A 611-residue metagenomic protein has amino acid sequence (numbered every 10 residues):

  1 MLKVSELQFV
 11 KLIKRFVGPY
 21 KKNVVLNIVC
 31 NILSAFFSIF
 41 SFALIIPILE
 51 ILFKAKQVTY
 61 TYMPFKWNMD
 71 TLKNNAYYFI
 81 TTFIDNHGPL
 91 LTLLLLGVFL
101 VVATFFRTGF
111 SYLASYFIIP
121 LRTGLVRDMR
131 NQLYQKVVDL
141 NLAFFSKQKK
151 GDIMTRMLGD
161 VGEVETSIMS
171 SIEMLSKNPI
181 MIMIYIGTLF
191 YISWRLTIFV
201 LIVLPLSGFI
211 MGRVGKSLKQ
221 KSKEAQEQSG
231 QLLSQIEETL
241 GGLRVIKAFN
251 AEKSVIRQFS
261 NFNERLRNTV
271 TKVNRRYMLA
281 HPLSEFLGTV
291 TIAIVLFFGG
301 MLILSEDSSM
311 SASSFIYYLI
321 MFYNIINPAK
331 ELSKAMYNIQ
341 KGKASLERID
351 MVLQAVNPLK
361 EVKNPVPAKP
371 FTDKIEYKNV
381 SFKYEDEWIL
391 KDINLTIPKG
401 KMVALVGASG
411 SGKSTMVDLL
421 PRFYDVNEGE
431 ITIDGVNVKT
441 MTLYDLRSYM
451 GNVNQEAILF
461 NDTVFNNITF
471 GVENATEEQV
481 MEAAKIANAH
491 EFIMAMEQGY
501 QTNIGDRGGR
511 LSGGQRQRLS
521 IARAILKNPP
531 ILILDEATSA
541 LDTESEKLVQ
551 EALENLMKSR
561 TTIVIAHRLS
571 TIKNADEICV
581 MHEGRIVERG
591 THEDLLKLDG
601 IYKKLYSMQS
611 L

Functional and structural regions predicted by a protein language model:
M1-A43, E50-L100, F106, A114-I118 (+11 more regions): Membrane-integrated ABC transporters
L2, E6, F37-I46, E50 (+13 more regions): Juxtamembrane helix-loop junctions of ABC transporter transmembrane domains
F16-K22, L142-A143, G159-I168, I172 (+8 more regions): An intracellular "coupling" helix at the cytosolic face of ABC transporter transmembrane type-1 domains
N23-F36, E173-E224, F297-M310, N327: Transmembrane helices of ABC transporter permease
I28, I32-F40, V101-Y112, V164-S167 (+5 more regions): Hydrophobic alpha-helical transmembrane bundles that constitute the permease/transmembrane domains of multi-pass
V137, F259, Y377: Conserved catalytic Walker-motif region of ABC-type ATPase nucleotide-binding domains
T188-I202, R276-E347, V352-L353: Helix-loop-helix
E361-V362, A368-L611: ABC-type nucleotide-binding domain
